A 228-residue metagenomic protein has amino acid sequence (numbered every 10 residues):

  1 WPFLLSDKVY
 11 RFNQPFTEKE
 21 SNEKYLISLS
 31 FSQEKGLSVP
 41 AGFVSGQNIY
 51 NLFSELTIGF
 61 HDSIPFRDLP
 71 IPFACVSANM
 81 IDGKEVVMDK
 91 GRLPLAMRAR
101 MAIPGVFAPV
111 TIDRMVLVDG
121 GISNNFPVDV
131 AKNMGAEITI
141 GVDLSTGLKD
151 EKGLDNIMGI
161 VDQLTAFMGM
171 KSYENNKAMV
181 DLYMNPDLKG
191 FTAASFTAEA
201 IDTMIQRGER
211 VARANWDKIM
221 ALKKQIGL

Functional and structural regions predicted by a protein language model:
W1-L228: Patatin-like phospholipase
